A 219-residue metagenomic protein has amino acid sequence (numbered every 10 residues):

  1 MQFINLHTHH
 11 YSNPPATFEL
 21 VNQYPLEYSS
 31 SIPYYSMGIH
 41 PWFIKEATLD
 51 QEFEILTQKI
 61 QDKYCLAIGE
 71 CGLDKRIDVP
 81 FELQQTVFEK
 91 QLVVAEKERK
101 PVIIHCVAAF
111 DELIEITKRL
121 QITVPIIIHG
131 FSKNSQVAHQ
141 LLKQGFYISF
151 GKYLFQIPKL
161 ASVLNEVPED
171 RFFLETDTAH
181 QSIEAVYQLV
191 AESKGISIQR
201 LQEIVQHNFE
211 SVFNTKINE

Functional and structural regions predicted by a protein language model:
M1-E219: Mid-domain alpha/beta scaffold segments of enzyme catalytic cores
